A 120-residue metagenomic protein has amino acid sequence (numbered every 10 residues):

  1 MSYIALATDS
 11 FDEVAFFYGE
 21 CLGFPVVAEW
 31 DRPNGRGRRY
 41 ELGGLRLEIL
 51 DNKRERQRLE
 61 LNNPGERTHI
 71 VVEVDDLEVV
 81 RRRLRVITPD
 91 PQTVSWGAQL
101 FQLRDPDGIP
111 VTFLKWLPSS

Functional and structural regions predicted by a protein language model:
M1, P25-V71, R81-R104, K115-S120: Vicinal oxygen chelate
A5-A7, V71-D75: Short hydrophobic/aromatic beta-strand micro-patches that form the beta-sheet surface supporting nucleotide- or nucleic
T8-D12: Short acidic-aromatic low-complexity motifs
E13, V79: Residue-level recognition of oxygen-bearing side chains
V14-G19, L84, G108: Conserved active-site tyrosine of GNAT-family acetyltransferases
P110-F113: Short glycine-/small-residue motifs
